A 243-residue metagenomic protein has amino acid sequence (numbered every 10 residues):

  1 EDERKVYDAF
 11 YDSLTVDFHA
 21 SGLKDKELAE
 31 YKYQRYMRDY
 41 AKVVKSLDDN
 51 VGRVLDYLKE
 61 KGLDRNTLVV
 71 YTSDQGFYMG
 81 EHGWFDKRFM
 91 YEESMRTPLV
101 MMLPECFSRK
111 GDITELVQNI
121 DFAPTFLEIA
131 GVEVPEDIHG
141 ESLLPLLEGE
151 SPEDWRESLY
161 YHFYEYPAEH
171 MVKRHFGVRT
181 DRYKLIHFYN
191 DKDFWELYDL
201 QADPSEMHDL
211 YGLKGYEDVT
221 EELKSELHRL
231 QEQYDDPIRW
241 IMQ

Functional and structural regions predicted by a protein language model:
E1-V117, I129-D137, H187-W195, P204-M207 (+1 more regions): Active-site-proximal cap/lid insertion segments
S46-N50, D121, E222, E226: Charged catalytic carboxylate motif
Q75-E81, F107-S108, I120-A123, E128-L200 (+4 more regions): C-terminal cap/loop subdomain of S1 sulfatases and analogous C-terminal strand-loop tails that border
